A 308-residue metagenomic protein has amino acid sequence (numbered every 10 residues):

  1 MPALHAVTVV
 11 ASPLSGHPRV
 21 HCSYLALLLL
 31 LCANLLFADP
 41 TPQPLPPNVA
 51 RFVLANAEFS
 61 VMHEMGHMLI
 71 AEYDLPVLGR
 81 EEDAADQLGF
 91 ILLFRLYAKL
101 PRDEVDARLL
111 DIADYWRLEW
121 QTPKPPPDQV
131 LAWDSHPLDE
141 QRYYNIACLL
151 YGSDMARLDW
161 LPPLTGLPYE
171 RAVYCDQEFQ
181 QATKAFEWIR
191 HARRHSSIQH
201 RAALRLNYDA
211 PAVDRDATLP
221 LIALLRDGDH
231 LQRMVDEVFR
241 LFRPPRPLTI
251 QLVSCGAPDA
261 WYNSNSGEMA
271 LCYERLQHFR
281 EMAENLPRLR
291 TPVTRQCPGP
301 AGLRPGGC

Functional and structural regions predicted by a protein language model:
L45-F59, L75, Q296-C308: Short pre-active-site segment immediately N-terminal to the catalytic Zn-binding motif
P47-N56, A71-E81, T218-L225, A257-D259: Second-shell loop/turn segments in exported
F59-E72, D86, F90, L271 (+1 more regions): Active-site recognition of the HExxH zinc-binding catalytic motif
G79-L96: An active-site-proximal "capping" alpha-helix that borders the catalytic cofactor pocket
D128-V238: Pan-zinc metallopeptidase signature
Q251-A270, R275-R288: Catalytic zinc-binding patch centered on the HExxH motif and its immediate surroundings that defines zinc-dependent
F279-G307: Mixed-charge, low-complexity intrinsically disordered segments
